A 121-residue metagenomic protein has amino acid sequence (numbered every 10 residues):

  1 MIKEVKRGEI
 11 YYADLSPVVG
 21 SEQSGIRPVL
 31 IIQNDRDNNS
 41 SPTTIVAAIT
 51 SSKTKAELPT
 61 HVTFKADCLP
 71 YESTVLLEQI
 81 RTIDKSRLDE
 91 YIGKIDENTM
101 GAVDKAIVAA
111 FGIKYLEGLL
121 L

Functional and structural regions predicted by a protein language model:
M1-L121: Conserved functional hotspots at enzyme active or ligand-binding sites that engage polyanionic ligands
